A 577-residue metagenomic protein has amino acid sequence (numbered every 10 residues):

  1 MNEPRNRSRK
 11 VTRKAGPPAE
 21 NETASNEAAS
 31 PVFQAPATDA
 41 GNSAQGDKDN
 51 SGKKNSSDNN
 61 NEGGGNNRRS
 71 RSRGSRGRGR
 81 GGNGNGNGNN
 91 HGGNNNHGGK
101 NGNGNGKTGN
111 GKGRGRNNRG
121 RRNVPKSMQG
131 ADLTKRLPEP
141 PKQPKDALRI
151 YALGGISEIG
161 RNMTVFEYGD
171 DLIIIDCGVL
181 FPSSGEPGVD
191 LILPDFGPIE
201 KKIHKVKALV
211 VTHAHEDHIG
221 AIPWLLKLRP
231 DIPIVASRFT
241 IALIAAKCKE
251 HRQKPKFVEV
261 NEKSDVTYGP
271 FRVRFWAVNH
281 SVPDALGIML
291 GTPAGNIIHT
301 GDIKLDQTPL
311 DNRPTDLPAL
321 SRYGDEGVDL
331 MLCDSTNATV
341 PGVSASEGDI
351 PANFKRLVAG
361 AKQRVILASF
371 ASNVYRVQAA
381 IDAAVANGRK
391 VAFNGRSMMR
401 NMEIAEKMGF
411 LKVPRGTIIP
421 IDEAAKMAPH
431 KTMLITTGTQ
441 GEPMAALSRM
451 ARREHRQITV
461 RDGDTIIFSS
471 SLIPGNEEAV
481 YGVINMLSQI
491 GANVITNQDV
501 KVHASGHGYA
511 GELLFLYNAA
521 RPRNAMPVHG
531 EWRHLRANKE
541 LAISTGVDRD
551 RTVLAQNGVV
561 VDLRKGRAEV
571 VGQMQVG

Functional and structural regions predicted by a protein language model:
M1-E20, A44-K126: Arginine-glycine-rich low-complexity intrinsically disordered regions
P4, N21, S25, F33 (+4 more regions): Short, positively charged, Gly/Tyr-enriched micro-motifs that form contact patches at catalytic or ligand/partner
K14, A35-P36, Y168: Compositionally biased, intrinsically disordered low-complexity segments
N26-D47, G52-K53: Long, low-complexity intrinsically disordered regions
T38, D49, N95, N101 (+2 more regions): Alpha-helical and His/Cys-centered functional microenvironments
N117, I203-H204, T545: Intrinsically disordered, low-complexity Ser/Thr/Pro-rich tracts
R121-V210, H215-M427, A445-T459, E478-G482: His/Asp/Glu-rich metal-coordinating catalytic cores of metallo-dependent phosphodiesterases/hydrolases acting on
T339-S469, I473-G475, A479-G577: Hard-cation-handling environments
